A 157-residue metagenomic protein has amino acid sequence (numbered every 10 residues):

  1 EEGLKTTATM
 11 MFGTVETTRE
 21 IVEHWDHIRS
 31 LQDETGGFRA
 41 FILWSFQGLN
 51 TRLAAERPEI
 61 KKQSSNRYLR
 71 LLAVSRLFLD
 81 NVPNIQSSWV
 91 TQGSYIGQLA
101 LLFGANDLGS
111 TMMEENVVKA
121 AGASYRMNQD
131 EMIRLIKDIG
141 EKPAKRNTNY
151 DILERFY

Functional and structural regions predicted by a protein language model:
E1-A8: Radical SAM/AdoMet-radical enzyme domain recognition
K5, E20, W25-G36: Zinc-dependent deaminase catalytic domain
M11-F12, F46: Short linear capping/connector segments at secondary-structure termini
F12-H27, W89-Q92: Active-site glycine- and acidic-residue-rich loops that bind and position anionic ligands or nucleotide-like cofactors
R29, D33-Y157: Auxiliary Fe-S-binding modules of radical SAM enzymes
